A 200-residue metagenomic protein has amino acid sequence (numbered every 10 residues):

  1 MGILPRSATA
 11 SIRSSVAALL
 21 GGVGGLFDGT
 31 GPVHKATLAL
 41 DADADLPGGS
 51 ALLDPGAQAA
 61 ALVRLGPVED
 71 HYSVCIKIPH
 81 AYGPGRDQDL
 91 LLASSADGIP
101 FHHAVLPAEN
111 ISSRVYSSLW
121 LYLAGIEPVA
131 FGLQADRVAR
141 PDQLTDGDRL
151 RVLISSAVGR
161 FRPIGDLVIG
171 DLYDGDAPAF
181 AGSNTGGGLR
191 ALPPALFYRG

Functional and structural regions predicted by a protein language model:
M1-G200: Active-site-adjacent core segments of small-molecule enzymes
